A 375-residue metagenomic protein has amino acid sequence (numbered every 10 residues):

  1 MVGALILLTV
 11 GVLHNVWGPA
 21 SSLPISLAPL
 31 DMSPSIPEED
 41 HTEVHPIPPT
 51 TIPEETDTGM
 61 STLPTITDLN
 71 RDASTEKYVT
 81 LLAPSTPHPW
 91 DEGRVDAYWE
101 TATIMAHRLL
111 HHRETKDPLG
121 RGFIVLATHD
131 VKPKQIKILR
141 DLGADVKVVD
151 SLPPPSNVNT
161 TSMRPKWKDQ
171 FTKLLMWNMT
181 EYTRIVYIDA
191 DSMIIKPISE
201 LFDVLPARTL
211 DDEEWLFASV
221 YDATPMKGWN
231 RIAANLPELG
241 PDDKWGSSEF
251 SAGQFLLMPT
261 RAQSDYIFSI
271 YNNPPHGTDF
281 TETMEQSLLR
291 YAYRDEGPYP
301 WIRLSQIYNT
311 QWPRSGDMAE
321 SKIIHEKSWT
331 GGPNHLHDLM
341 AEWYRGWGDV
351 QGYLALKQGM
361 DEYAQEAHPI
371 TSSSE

Functional and structural regions predicted by a protein language model:
M1-E375: Glycosyltransferase catalytic domains, chiefly GT-A lineage
